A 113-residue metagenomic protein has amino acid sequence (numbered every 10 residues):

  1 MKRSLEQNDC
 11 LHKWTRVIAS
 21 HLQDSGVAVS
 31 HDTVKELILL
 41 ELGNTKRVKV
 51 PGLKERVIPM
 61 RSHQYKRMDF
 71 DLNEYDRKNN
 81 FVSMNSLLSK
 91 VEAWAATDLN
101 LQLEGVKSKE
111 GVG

Functional and structural regions predicted by a protein language model:
M1-W94, D98-V112: Acidic (Asp/Glu-rich) sequence patches and key acidic residues that form negatively charged surfaces used
